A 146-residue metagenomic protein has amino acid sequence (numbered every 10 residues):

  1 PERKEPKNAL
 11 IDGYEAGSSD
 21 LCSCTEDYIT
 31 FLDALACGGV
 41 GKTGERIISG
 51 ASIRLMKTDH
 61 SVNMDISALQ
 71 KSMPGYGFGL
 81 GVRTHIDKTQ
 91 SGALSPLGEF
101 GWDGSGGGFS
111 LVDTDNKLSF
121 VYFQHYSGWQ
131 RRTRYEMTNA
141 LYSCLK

Functional and structural regions predicted by a protein language model:
P1-K146: Catalytic loop of the DD-peptidase/beta-lactamase superfamily, centered on the K-T-G motif and neighboring
